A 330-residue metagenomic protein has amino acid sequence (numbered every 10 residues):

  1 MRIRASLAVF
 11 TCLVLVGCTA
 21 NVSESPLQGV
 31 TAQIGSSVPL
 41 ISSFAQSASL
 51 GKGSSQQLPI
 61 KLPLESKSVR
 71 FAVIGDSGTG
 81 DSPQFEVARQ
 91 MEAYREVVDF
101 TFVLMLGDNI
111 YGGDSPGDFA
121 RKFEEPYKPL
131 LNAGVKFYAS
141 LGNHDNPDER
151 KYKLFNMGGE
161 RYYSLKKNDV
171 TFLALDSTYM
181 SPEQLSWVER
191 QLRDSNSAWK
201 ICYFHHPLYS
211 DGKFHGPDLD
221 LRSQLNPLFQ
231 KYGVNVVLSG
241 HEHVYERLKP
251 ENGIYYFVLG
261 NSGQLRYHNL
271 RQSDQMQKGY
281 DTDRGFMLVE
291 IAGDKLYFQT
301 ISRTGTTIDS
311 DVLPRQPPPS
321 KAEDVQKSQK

Functional and structural regions predicted by a protein language model:
R2-T101, E125-A139, G159-Y162, K200 (+2 more regions): Acidic, histidine-bearing metal-coordination/catalytic regions of metal-dependent phosphoesterases
G35-L40, F44, L50-L58, P63-E65 (+4 more regions): Extended active-site neighborhood of metal-dependent phosphoesterases/phosphodiesterases
F71-V73, L104, F172-A174, I201-Y203 (+1 more regions): Structural motif
I74-G78, G107, G260-G263: Glycine-centered small-residue hotspots that permit tight backbone geometry or close packing
D76, G107-D108, G142-N143, H205 (+1 more regions): Active-site glycine-centered loops adjacent to acidic/histidine catalytic or metal-binding residues that shape
L104-G112: Short, charged low-complexity linear motifs
Y209: Active-site neighborhoods of enzymes that stabilize oxyanions during catalysis
